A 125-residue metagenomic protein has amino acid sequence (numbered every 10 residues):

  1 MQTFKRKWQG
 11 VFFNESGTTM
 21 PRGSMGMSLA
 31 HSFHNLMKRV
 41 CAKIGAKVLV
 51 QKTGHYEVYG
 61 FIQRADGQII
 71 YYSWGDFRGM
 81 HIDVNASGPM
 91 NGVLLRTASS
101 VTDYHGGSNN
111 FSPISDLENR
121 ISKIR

Functional and structural regions predicted by a protein language model:
Q2-A65, A98-V101: Negatively charged, low-complexity tracts enriched in Asp/Glu with abundant Ser/Thr
F4-Q9, S87, F111, R125: Residue-level detector of intrinsically disordered/flexible regions characterized by low predicted structural confidence
T19, F61-N119: Intrinsically disordered, low-complexity regulatory segments enriched in Ser/Thr/Pro and charged residues
M37, L117-I124: Charged, low-complexity intrinsically disordered regions
